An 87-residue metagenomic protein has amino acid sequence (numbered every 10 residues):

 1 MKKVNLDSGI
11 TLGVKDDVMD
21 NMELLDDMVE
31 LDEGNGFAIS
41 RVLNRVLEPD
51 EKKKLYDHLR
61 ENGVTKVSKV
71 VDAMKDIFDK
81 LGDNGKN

Functional and structural regions predicted by a protein language model:
M1-G9: Short acidic-hydrophobic surface loop/beta-edge motif
T11-G13: Short, isolated positions in well-ordered beta-strands
K15-N87: Short, surface-exposed, charged amphipathic helix/loop patches that serve as local interaction elements
